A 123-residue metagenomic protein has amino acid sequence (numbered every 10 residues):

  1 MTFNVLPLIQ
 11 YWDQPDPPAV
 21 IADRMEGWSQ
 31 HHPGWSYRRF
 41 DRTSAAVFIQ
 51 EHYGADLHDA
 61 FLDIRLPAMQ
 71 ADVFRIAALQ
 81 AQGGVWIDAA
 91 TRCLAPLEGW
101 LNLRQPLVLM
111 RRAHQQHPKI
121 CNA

Functional and structural regions predicted by a protein language model:
M1-A55: N-terminal anchoring/stem segment of glycosyltransferases
Q14-I21, I64-D72: Aromatic-acidic/polar surface patches that form glycan- and anion
E26, Y53-H58, R104-Q105, L109: Generic alpha-helical propensity signal that fires on short helical segments and nearby coil/disordered stretches
Q30, G34, D63, N102-L103: Secondary-structure boundary motif
W35-R39, R65-M69, H114-Q116: Short, surface-exposed, polar/charged, turn-prone segments marking secondary-structure boundaries
I49-P67: ATP-dependent phospho-/nucleotidyl transfer catalytic cores
Q70-H117: GT-A fold catalytic core of metal-dependent nucleotide-sugar glycosyltransferases, centered on the diacidic
K119-A123: Substrate-binding rim/cap in mid-to-C-terminal beta-strand-loop elements of soluble/periplasmic
